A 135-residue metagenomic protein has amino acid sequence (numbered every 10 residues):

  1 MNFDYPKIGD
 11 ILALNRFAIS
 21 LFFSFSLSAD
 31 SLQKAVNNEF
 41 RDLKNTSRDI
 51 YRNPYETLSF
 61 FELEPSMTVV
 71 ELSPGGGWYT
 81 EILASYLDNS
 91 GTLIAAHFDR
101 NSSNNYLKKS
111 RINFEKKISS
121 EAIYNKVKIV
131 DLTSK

Functional and structural regions predicted by a protein language model:
D10-S20: Sec-dependent signal peptide recognition, specifically the positively charged N-region followed immediately by
S24-S26: N-terminal signal peptide c-region/cleavage motif recognized by signal peptidases
L32-F60, E64: Class I SAM-dependent methyltransferase Rossmann-like catalytic core, especially the SAM/SAH-binding loop
M67-G75: Conserved class I S-adenosyl-L-methionine
G76-D88: Conserved SAM-binding loop of SAM-dependent methyltransferases across substrates and taxa, primarily the Class I
T92-H97: Conserved SAM-binding motif I beta-strand of class I
K109-K135: S-adenosyl-L-methionine
